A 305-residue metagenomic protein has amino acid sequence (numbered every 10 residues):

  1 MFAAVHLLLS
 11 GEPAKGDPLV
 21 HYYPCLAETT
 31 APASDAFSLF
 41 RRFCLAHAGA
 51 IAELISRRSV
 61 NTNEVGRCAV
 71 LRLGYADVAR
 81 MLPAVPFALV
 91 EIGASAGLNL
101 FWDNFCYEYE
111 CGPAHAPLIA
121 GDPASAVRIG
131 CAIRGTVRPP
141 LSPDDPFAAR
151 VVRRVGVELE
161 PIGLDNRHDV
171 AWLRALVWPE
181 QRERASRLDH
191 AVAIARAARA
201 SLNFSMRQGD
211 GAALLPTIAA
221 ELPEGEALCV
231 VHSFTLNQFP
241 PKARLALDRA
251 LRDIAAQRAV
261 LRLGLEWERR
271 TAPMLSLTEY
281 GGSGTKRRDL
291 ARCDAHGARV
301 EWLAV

Functional and structural regions predicted by a protein language model:
L8-D17, H21-L45, T62, D77-L89 (+2 more regions): Class I S-adenosyl-L-methionine-dependent methyltransferase module
G49-N63: Short acidic, glycine/Ser/Thr-rich loop/turn "cap" segments at secondary-structure junctions
V60-L71, Q181-R184, R207-A212: Phosphate/oxyanion-binding active-site loops and adjacent basic polyanion-contact surfaces
V70, G74-D77, W172, L247-A250: Short, hydrophobic/aromatic alpha-helical segments in well-folded domains
A88-I92, M206, V231-H232, R262-E266: Extended hydrophobic secondary-structure segments that form protein cores and membrane-embedded regions
A96-F101, Q238-P240, T271-P273: Short catalytic/ligand-binding loop motif for oxyanion handling, primarily in non-cytosolic enzymes, centered on
R167, A175-D189, S205, G211 (+4 more regions): Domain-level detector for long C-terminal conserved domains
A227-P241: A short SAM/SAH-binding and catalytic strip from SAM-dependent methyltransferases
